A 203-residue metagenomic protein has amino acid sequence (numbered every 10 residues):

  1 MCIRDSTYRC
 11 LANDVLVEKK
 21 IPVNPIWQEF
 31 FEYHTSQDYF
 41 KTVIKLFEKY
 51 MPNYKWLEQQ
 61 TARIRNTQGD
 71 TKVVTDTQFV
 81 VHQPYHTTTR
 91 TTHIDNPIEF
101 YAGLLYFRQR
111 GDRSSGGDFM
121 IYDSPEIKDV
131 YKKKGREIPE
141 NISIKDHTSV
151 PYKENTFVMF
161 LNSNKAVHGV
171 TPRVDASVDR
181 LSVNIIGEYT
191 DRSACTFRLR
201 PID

Functional and structural regions predicted by a protein language model:
R4-K55: Non-heme Fe(II)/2-oxoglutarate
F40, N53-R200: Catalytic core of non-heme Fe(II) oxygenases with the double-stranded beta-helix
